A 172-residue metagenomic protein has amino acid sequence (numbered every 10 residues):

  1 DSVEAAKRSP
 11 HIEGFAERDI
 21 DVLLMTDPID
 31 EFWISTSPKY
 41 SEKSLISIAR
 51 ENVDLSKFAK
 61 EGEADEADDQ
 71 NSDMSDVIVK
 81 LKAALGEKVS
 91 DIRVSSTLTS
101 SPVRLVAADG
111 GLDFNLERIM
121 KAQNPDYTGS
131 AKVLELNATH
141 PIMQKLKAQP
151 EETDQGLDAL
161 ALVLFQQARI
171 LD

Functional and structural regions predicted by a protein language model:
D1-D172: Long, intrinsically disordered, charge-dense linkers/tails
